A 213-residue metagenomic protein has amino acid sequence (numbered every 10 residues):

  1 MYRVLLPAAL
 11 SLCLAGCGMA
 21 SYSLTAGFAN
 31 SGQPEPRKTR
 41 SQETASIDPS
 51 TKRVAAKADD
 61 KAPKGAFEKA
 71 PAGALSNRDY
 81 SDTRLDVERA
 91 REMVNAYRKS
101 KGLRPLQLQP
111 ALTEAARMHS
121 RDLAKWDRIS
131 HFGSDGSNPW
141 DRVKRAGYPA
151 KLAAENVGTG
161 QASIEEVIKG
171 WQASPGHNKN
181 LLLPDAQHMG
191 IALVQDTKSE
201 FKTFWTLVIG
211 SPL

Functional and structural regions predicted by a protein language model:
M1-R128, P184-L213: N-terminal targeting leaders of exported, membrane, and organelle-targeted proteins
A111-A162: Short, surface-exposed glycine/acidic/tryptophan-bearing loops
K151-T159, G170, H188-A192, T206-V208: Structural recognition of the beta-strand scaffold that forms the well-ordered cores of secreted hydrolase catalytic
S163-I164, H177: Short phosphate-engaging motifs
V167: Active-site pocket-lining/capping segments in soluble small-molecule metabolic enzymes
N178-L183: Short active-site loop/helix that positions an aromatic residue
